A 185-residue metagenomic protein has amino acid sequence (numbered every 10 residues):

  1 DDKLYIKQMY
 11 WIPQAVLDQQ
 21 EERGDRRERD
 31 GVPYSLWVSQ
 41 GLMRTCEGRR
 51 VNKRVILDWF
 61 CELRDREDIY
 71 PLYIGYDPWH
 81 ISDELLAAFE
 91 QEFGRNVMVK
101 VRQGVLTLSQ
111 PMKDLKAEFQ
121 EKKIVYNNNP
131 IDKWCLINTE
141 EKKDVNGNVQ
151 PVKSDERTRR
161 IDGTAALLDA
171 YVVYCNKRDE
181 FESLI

Functional and structural regions predicted by a protein language model:
D1, W11-P13, L42-M43, H80-I81 (+2 more regions): Short, glycine-/Ser/Thr-/acidic-enriched flexible segments
D1-V55, K113: Metal-dependent catalytic core segments for phosphate chemistry
R54-D58, R178: Membrane-embedded transmembrane-helix bundle of lipid-linked glycan/lipid transferases
D58-E67: Short, well-structured alpha-helical segments in soluble
D68-H80: Short glycine-rich phosphate-binding loop at a beta-alpha junction
I81-V97: Conserved helicase motor "Helicase C" RecA-like lobe of SF1/SF2 P-loop NTPases
A88, T164, I185: PAZ/PAZ-like end-binding module
E92-F181: Metal-dependent DNA phosphodiester-chemistry modules and their immediately adjacent helices/loops in DNA-processing
